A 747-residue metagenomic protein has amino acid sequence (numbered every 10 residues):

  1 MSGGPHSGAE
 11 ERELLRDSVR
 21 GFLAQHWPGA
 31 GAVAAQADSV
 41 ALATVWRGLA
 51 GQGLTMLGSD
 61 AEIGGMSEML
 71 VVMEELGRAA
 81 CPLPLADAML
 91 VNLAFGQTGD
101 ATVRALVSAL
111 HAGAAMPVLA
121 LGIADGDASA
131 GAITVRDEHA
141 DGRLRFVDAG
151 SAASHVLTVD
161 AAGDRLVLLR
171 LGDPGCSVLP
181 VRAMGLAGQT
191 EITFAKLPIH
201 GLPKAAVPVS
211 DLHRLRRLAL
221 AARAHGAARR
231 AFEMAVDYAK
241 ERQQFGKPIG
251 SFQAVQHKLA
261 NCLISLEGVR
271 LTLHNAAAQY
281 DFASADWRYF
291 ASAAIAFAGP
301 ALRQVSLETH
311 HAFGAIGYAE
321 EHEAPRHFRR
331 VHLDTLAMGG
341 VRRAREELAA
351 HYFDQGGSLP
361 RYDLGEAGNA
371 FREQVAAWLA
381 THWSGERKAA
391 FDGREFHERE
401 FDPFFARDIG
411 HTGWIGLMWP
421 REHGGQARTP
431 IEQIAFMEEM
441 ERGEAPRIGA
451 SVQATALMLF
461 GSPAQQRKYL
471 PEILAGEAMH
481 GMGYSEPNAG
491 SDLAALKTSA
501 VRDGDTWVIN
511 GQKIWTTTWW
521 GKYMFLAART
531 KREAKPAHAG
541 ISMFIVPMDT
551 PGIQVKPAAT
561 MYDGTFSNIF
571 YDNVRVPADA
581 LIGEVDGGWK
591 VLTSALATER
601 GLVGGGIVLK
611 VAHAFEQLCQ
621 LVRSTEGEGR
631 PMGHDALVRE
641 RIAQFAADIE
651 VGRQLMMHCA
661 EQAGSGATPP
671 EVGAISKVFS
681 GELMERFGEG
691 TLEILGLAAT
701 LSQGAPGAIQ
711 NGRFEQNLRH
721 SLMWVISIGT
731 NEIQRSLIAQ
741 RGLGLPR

Functional and structural regions predicted by a protein language model:
M1-L85, A344-G449, K468, E472 (+4 more regions): Amphipathic, small/basic residue-rich leader segments at the start of a protein or domain
S2-G8, R16, V71, L90 (+6 more regions): Glycine-rich phosphate/cofactor-binding loops in nucleotide/flavin-utilizing enzymes
G3-D17, G77-R78, C176-E267, P360-E366 (+4 more regions): Glycine-rich beta->alpha junctions and the first turn(s) of the following alpha-helix
P28-A37, V236, K240, Q244-K247 (+6 more regions): C-terminal helix-coil-helix/basic helical segment that borders enzyme active sites and/or dimer interfaces and provides
L83-A101, R447-A464, G490: N-terminal glycine-rich flavin-associated loop
A112-D125, T158, G476-Y484: A short, Trp-centered hydrophobic/proline-enriched beta-strand micro-motif
A120, R143-S177, N510-V555: A short core secondary-structure module
K247-F252, Q256-G356: Extended, hydrophobic interaction surfaces within ordered domains
